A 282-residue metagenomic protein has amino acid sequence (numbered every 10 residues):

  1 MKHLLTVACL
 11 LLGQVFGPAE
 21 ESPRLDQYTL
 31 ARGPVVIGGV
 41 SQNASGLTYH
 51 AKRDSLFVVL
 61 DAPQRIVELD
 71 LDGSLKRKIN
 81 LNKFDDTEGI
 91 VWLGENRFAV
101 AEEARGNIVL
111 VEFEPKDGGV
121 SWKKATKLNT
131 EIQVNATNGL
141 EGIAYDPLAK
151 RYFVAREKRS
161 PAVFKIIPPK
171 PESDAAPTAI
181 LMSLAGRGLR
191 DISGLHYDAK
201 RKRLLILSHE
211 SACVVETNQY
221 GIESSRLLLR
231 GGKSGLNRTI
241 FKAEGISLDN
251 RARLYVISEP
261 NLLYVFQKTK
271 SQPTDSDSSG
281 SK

Functional and structural regions predicted by a protein language model:
M1-V7: Sec-dependent signal peptide recognition, specifically the positively charged N-region followed immediately by
A8-G17: Hydrophobic h-region of N-terminal signal peptides that target proteins for export in Gram-negative bacteria
F16-K282: Sequence/structural signature of beta-propeller domains
